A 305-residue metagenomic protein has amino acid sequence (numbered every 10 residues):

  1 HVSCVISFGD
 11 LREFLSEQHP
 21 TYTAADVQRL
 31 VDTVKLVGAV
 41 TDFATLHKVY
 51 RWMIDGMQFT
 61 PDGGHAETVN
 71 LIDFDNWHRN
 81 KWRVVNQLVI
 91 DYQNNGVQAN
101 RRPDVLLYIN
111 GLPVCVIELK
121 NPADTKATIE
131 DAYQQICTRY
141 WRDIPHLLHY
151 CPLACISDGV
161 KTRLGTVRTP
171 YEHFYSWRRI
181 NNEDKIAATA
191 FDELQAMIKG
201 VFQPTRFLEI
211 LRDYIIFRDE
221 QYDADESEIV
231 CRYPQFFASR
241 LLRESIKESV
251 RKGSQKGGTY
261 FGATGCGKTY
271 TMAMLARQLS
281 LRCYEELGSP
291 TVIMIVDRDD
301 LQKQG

Functional and structural regions predicted by a protein language model:
H1-V296, D300-Q304: ATP-dependent helicase/translocase motor core
